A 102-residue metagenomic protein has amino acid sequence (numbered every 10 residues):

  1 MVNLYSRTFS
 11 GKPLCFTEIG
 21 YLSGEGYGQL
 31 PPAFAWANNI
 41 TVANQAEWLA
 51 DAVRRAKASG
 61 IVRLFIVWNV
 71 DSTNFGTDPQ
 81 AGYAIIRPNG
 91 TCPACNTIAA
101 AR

Functional and structural regions predicted by a protein language model:
M1-G11, Q29-N38: Substrate-binding surface in catalytic domains of secreted glycosidases
Y5-F9, S23, A56-G60: Sec/Tat-exported extracytoplasmic proteins
P13-Y21, R63-N69: Structural recognition of the beta-strand scaffold that forms the well-ordered cores of secreted hydrolase catalytic
G26, L30-D51, R55-R102: Aromatic-rich peripheral "rim/lid" segments of glycoside hydrolase catalytic domains that contact and position glycan
